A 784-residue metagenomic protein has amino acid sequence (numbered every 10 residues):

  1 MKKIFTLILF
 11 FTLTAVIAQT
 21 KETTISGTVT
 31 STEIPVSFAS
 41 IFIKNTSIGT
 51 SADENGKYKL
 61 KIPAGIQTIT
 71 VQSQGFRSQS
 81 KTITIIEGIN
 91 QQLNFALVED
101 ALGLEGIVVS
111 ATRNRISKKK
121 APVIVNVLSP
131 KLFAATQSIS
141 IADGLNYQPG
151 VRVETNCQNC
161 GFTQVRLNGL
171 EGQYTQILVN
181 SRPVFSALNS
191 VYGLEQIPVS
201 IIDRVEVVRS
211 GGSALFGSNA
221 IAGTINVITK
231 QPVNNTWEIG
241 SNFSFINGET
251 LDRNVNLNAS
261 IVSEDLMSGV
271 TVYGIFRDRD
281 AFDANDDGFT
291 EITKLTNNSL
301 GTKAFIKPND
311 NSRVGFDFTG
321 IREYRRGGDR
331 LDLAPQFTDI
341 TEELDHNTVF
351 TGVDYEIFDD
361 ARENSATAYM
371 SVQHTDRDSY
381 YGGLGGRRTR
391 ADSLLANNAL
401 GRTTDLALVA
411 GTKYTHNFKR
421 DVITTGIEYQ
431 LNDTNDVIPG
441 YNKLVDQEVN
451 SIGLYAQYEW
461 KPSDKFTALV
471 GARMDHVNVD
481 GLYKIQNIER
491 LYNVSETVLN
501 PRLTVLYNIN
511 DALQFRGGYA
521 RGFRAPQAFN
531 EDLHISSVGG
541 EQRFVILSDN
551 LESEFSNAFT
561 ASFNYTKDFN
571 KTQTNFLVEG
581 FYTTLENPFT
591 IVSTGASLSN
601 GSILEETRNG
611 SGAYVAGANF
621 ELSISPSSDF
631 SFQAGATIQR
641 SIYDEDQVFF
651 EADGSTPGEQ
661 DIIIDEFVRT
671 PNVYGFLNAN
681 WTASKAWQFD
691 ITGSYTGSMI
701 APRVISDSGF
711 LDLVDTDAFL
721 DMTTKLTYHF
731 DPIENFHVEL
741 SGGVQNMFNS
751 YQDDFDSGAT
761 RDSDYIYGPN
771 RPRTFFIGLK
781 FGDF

Functional and structural regions predicted by a protein language model:
K3, A304-E323, E342-Q486, R490-S495 (+2 more regions): Face-selective signature of the C-terminal outer-membrane beta-barrel domain
L7, S260-V262, I275, F305-K307 (+8 more regions): Conserved C-terminal beta-signal and adjacent last beta-strands/turns of outer-membrane beta-barrel proteins
T28-I34, S40-K44, Q72-F76, I86 (+2 more regions): Short, acidic, small-residue-rich periplasmic hinge/interaction motif at the N-terminus of Gram-negative outer-membrane
Y58-K61, Q164-R166, R182-S210, K230 (+1 more regions): Short acidic/polar hinge/loop motifs at secondary-structure boundaries that mediate gating or recognition
Q91-A96, I141-G144, T163-R166, Y192-P198 (+4 more regions): N-terminal periplasmic accessory domains that precede and gate Gram-negative outer-membrane beta-barrel machines
N234-S244, G248, S260-L344: Periplasmic-side early beta-strands and strand-to-turn transitions of outer-membrane beta-barrels
L266, S365-G383, N508, Q514-G518 (+2 more regions): Membrane-embedded beta-barrel scaffold of Gram-negative outer-membrane proteins
S463-D464, N575-F576, F581-T584, S602 (+2 more regions): Gram-negative outer-membrane beta-barrel transporters
